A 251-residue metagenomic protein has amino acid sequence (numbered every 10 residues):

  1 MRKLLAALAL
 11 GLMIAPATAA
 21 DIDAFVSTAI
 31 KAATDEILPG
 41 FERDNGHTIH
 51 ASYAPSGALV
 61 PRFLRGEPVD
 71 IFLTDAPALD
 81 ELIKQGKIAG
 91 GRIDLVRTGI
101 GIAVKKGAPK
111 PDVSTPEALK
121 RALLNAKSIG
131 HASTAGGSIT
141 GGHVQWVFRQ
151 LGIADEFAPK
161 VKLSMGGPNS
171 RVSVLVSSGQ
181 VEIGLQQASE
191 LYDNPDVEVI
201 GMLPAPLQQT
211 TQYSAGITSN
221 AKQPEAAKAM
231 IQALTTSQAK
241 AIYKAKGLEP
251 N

Functional and structural regions predicted by a protein language model:
K3-A15: Bacterial N-terminal signal peptides
A19-G57, P61-E67, A76-G86, I93-T98 (+1 more regions): Exported/periplasmic ABC-transporter solute-binding proteins
